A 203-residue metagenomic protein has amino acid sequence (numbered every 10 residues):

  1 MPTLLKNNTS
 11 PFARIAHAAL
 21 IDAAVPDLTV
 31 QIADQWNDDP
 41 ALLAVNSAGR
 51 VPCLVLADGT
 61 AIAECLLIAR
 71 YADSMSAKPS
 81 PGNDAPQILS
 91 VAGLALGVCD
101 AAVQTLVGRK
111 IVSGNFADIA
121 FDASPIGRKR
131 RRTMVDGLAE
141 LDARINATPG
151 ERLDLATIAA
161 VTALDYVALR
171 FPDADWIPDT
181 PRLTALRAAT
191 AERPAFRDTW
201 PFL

Functional and structural regions predicted by a protein language model:
M1-F121: GST-like domain detector, emphasizing the conserved glutathione-binding G-site in the N-terminal thioredoxin-like
A69, D73, L89-A92, L138 (+2 more regions): Non-transmembrane alpha-helical segments in soluble domains of secreted/periplasmic/extracellular proteins
K78, A143-R152, P194-W200: Surface-exposed helix-capping loop/turn segments at secondary-structure junctions
A95-A185: GST-like fold's C-terminal all-alpha helical module
V107, W200-L203: Short coil/turn segments at secondary-structure boundaries
P178-T199: C-terminal end-helix/capping segment
